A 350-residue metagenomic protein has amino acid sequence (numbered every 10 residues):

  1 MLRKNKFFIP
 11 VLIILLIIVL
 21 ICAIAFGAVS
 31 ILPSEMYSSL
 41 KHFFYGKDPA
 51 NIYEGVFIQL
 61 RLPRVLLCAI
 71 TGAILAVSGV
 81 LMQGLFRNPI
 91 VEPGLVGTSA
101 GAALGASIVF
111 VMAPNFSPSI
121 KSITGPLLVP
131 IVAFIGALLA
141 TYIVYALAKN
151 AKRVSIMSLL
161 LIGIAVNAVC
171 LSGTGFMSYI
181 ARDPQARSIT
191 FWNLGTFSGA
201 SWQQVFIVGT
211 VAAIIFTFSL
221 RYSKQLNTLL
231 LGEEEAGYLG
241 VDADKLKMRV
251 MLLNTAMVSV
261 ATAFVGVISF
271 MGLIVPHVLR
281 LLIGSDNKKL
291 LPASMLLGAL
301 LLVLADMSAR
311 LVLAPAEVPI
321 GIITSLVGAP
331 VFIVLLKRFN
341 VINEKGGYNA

Functional and structural regions predicted by a protein language model:
M1-A350: Alpha-helical transmembrane segments in inner-membrane proteins
